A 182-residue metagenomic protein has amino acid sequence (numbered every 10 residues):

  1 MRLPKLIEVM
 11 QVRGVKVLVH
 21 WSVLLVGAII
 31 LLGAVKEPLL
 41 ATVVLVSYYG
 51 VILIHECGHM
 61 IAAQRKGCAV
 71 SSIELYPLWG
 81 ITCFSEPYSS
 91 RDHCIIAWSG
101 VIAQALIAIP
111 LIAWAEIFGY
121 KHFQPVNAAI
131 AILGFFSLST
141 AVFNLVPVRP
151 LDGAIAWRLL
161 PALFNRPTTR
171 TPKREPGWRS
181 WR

Functional and structural regions predicted by a protein language model:
M1-R182: Hydrophobic transmembrane alpha-helices and their immediate loop junctions in multi-pass integral membrane proteins
